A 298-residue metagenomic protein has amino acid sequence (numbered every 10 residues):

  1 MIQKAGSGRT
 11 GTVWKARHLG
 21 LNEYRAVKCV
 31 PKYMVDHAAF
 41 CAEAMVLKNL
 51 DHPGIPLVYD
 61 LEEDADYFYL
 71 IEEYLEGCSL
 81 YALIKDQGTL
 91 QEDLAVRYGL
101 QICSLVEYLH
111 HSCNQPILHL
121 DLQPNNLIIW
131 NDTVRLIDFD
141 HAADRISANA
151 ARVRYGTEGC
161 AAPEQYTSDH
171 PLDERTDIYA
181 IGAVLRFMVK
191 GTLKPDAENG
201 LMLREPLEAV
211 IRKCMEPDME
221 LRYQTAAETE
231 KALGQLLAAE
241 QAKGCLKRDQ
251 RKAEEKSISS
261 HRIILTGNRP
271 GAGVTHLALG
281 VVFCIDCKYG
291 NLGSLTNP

Functional and structural regions predicted by a protein language model:
I2-G8, V13: Protein kinase glycine-rich loop
P31-N49: AlphaC helix of the eukaryotic protein kinase fold
L61: Activation-segment/catalytic-loop signature of the eukaryotic protein kinase fold
A65-S79, L83: Conserved short submotifs of the Hanks-type protein kinase catalytic core that shape the nucleotide-binding pocket
S104-I117: Protein kinase catalytic-loop region centered on the HRD/HxD motif
A151-E164: Conserved activation segment of eukaryotic-like protein kinases, specifically the C-terminal portion of the activation
R222: Conserved HRD-motif arginine in the catalytic loop of eukaryotic-like protein kinases
